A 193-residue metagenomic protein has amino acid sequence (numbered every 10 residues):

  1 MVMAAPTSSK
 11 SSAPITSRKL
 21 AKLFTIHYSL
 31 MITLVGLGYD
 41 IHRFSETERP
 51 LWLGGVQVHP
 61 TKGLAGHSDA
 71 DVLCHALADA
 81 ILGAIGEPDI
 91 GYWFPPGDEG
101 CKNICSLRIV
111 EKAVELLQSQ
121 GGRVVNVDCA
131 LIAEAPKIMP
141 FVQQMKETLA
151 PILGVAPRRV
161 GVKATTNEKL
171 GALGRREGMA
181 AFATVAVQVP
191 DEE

Functional and structural regions predicted by a protein language model:
M1-P6, A13-P14, L20-A21: Short amphipathic, helix-prone segments within low-complexity/disordered or flexible regions
K19-A21, N103, I138-Q144, A172-E177: Short glycine/threonine-rich loop-to-helix capping motif typified by GTGT followed within a few residues by an Asp-Pro
T25-I26: Intrinsic disorder/low-complexity segments
L30, E193: Catalytic-site microenvironment of enzymes that process N-acetyl-hexosamine-containing cell-wall polysaccharides
M31-Q143, I152-L153: RNase III-family endoribonuclease catalytic core
A156-R159: Short acidic capping loops at alpha-helix termini that bridge into adjacent secondary structure
V162-T166: Pyridoxal 5′-phosphate
L173-E192: C-terminal edge-of-domain segments
